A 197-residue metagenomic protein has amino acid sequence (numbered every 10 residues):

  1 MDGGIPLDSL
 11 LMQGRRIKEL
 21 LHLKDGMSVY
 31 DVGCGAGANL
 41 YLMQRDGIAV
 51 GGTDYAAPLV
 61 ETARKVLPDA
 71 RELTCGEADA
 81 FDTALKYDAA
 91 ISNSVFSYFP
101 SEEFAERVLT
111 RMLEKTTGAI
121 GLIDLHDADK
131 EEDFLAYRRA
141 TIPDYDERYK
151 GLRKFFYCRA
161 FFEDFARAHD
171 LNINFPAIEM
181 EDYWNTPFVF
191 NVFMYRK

Functional and structural regions predicted by a protein language model:
M1-H22: Conserved class I S-adenosyl-L-methionine
Y30, A36-D79: Class I SAM-dependent methyltransferase SAM/SAH-binding core
A80-L85: Short conserved loop adjoining the S-adenosyl-L-methionine
I91: A conserved beta-strand element that flanks and buttresses the S-adenosyl-L-methionine
S94-Y98: Short catalytic micro-motifs in class I SAM-dependent methyltransferases
F99-R111: A short, conserved alpha-helix within the catalytic core of class I
T117-L125: Conserved beta-strand signature within the Rossmann-like core of class I S-adenosyl-L-methionine
H126-A168, N174-M180: C-terminal alpha-helical "lid/dimerization" subdomain adjacent to the S-adenosyl-L-methionine
